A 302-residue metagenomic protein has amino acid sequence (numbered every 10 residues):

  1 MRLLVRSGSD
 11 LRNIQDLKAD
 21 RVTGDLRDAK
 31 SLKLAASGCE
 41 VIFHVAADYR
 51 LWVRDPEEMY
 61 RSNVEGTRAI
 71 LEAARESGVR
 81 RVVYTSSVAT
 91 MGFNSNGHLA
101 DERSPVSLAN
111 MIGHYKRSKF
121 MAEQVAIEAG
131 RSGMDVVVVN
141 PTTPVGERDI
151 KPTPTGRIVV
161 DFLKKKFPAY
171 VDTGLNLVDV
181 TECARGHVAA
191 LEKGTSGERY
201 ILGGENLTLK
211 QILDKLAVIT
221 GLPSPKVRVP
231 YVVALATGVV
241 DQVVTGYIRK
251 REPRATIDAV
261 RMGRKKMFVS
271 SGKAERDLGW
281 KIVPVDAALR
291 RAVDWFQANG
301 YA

Functional and structural regions predicted by a protein language model:
G8-Q15, A19-E65, A73: NAD(P)H-binding glycine-rich loop region in Rossmannoid oxidoreductase-like domains and their noncatalytic homologs
E58-V64, A100-S104, M111-E123, T143 (+2 more regions): Short-chain dehydrogenase/reductase
S62-Y115: Conserved Rossmann-fold NAD(P)-dependent oxidoreductase catalytic core, especially the SDR/UDP-sugar
A69, M121, P154, V171-L191 (+1 more regions): Substrate-positioning beta->alpha
S86, E123-E147: Conserved beta-loop-beta element that borders a ligand/cofactor-binding pocket
V106-N110, R157-V178, E182, G194: A conserved pocket-lining segment of Rossmann-fold NAD(P)-dependent short-chain dehydrogenase/reductase
F167-V171, L177-V180, Y231-L278: A hydrophobic C-terminal alpha-helical subdomain
G186-R254, S271, D286-A302: Mid/C-terminal beta-alpha module of Rossmann-like enzyme folds, strongest in SDR-family dehydrogenases/epimerases
